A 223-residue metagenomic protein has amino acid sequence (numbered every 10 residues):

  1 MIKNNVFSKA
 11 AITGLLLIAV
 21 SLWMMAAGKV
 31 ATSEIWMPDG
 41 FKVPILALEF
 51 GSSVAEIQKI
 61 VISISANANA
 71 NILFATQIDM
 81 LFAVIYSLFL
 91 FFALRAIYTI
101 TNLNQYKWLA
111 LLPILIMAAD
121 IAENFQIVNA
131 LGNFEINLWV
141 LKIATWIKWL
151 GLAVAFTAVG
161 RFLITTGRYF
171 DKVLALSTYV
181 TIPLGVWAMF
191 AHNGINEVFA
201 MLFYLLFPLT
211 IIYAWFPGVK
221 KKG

Functional and structural regions predicted by a protein language model:
N4-G40: N-terminal signal-anchor transmembrane alpha helix
A19-W23, I114-A122, Y179-F190: Aromatic-anchored segments of alpha-helical transmembrane domains
V30-L73: Extracytosolic (periplasmic/ER-lumenal) interhelical loops and adjacent juxtamembrane/interface segments of multi-pass
L73-L88, V140-V154: Membrane-interface loop-to-helix entry segments
M80-T99, A155-Y169: Transmembrane alpha-helical segments in integral membrane proteins
L94-R95, I100-M117: Interfacial segments of alpha-helical transmembrane regions
F125-V140: Interfacial helix-loop-helix junctions of multi-pass membrane proteins
L152-G223: Terminal transmembrane helical module of multi-pass membrane proteins
